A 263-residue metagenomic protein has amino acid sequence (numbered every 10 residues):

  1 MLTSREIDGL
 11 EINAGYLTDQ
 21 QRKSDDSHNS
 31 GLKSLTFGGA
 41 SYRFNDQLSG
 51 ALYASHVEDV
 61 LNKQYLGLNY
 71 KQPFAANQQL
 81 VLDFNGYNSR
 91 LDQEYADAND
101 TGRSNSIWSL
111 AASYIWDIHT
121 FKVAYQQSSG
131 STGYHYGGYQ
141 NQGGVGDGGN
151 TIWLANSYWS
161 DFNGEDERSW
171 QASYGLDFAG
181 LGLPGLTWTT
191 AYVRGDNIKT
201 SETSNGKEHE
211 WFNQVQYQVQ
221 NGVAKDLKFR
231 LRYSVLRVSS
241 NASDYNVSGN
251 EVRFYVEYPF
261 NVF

Functional and structural regions predicted by a protein language model:
S4-E6, S41-F44, Y70-Q72, S113-W116 (+5 more regions): Residue-level signature of outer-membrane beta-barrel architecture
G9-A14, Q21, D46-A51, A75-L82 (+5 more regions): Repeated loop/turn-to-beta-strand initiation elements of outer-membrane beta-barrel proteins
N13-L35, H56-K63, P73, N77-D161 (+2 more regions): Outer-membrane beta-barrel translocator/channel fold
D25-N29, S34-Y42, G50-A51, H56 (+3 more regions): Outer membrane beta-barrel transmembrane domains
G38, T151-I152, A172, N213-Y217 (+1 more regions): Outer-membrane beta-barrel "beta-signal"
N77-D83, R168, A172, V193 (+3 more regions): Catalytic phosphate/metal-binding cores of nucleic-acid and nucleotide-processing enzymes, i.e., regions that mediate
G130-S204, E210-N213: C-terminal structural cap/anchor segments
S201-A242: C-terminal structured domain segments
